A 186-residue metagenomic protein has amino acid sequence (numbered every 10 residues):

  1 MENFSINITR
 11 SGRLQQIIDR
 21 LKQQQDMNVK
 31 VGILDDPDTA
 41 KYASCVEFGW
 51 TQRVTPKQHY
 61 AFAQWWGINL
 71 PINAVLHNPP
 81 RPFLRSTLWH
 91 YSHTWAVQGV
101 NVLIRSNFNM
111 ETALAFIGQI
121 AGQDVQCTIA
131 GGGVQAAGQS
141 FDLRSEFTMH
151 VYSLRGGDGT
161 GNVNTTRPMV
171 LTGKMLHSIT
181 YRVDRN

Functional and structural regions predicted by a protein language model:
M1-N186: Short, Lys/Arg-rich flexible segments
